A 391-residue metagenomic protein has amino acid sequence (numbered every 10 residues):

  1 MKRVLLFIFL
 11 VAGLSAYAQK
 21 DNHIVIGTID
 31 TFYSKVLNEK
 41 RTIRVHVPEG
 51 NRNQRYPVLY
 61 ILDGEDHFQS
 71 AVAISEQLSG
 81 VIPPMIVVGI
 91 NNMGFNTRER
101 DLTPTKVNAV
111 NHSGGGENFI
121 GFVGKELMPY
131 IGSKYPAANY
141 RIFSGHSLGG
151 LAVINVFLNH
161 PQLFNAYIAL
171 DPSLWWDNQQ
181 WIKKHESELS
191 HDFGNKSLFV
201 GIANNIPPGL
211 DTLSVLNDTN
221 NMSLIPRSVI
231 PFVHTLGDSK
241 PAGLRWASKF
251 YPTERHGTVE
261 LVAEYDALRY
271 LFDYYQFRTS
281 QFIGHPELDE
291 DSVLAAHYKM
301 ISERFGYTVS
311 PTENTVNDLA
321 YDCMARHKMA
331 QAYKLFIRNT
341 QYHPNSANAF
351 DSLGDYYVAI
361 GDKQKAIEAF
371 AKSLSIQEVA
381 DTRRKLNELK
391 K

Functional and structural regions predicted by a protein language model:
A18-P57: A domain-start/cap signature at the N-terminus of enzymes
G50, P104-S147: Gly/Ser-rich "nucleophile elbow"/oxyanion-hole loop immediately N-terminal to the catalytic nucleophile in hydrolases
E65-I120: Active-site machinery of serine-nucleophile hydrolases
W175-G243, F250: The feature captures the conserved acid-bearing segment of alpha/beta-hydrolase catalytic domains
G201, I230-V293, G306: C-terminal catalytic histidine-bearing segment of alpha/beta-hydrolase fold enzymes
E313, A330, A347-N348, A380-D381: Helix-start (N-cap) detector for alpha-helical repeat units in TPR-like alpha-solenoids, especially tetratricopeptide
